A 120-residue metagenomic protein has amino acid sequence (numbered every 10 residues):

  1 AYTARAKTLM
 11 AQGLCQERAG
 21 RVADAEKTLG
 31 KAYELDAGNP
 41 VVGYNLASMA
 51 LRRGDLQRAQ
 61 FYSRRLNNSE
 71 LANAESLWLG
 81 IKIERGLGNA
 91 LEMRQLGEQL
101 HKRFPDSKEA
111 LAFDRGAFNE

Functional and structural regions predicted by a protein language model:
A1, L35, N68-E70, R103: Structural marker of alpha-solenoid helical repeat scaffolds
A11, N45-L46, L79, F113: Canonical tetratricopeptide repeat
E70-E120: Terminal, low-structured helical/coil segments at or just beyond the last alpha-helical repeat
